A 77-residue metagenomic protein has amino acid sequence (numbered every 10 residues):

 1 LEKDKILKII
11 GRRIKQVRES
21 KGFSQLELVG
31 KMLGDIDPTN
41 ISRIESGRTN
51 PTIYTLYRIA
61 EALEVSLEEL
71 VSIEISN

Functional and structural regions predicted by a protein language model:
L1-D4, E61, V71-N77: Short, charged recognition helix plus adjacent turn of helix-turn-helix-like nucleic-acid-binding domains
L1-S20: A short, Lys/Arg-rich alpha-helix, primarily the initiator
R12, G22-F23, I36, P51-Y54: Residue-level signal for the short linker/turn that defines the boundary of a DNA-recognition helix
E19, G30, E61: Alpha-helical residues within the helix-turn-helix
G22-R43: Short alpha-helical DNA-recognition segment
M32, E45, T55, V71-E74: DNA major-groove recognition helix of helix-turn-helix
T52-E69: DNA major-groove recognition helix of helix-turn-helix/homeodomain DNA-binding modules
